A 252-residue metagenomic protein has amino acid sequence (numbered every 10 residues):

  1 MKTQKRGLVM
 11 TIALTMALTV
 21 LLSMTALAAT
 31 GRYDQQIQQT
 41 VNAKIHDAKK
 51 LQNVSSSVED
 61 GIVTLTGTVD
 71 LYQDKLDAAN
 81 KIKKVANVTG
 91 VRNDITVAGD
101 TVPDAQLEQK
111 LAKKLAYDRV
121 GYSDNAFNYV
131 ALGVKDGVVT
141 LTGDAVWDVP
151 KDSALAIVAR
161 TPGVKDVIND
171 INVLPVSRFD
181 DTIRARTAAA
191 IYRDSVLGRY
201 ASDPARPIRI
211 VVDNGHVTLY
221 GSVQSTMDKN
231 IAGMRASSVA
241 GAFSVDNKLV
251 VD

Functional and structural regions predicted by a protein language model:
K2-D252: N-terminal targeting leaders
